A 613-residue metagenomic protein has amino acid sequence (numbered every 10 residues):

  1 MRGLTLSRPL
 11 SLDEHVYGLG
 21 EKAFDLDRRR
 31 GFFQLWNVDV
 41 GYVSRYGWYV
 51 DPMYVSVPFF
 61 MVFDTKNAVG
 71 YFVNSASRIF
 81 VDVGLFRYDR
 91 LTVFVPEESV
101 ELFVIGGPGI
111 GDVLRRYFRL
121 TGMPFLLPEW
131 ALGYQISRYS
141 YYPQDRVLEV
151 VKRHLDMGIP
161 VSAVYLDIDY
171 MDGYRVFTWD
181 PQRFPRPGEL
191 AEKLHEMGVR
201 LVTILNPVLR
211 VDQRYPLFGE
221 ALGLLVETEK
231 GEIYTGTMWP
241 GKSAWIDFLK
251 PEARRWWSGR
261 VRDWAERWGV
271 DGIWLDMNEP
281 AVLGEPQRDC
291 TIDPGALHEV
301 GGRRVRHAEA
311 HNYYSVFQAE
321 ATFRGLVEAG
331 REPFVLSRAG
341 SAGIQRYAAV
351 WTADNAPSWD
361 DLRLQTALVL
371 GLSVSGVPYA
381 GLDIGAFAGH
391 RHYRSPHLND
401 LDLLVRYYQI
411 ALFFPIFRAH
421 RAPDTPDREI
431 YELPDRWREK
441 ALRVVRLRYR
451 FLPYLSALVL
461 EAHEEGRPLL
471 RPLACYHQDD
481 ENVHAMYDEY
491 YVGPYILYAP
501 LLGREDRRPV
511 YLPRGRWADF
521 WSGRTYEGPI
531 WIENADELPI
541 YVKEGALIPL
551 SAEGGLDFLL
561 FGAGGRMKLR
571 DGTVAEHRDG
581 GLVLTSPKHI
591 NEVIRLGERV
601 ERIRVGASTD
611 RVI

Functional and structural regions predicted by a protein language model:
M1-P128, R138-Y139, Q144, V151-D156 (+3 more regions): Catalytic and substrate-binding clefts that recognize carbohydrates or anionic sugar/phosphate headgroups
R8, M61-F63, F72-S75, V83 (+12 more regions): Glycine-rich, histidine-containing beta strand-loop boundary motifs that form or position
V38-G47, P52-V62, F118, V147-V151 (+6 more regions): Short alpha-helical segments and helix-capping/turn motifs at coil-helix boundaries
Y54-P58, K66-A68, A76, E97-S99 (+10 more regions): Extracellular structured ligand-interaction cores
M123-S137, E232-W245: N-terminal small/glycine-rich loop or linker at the start of catalytic domains across soluble metabolic enzymes
P160-A441, Y476-H477: Aromatic- and carboxylate-enriched substrate-binding clefts and catalytic-loop regions of carbohydrate-active enzymes
F323-P333, G340-W351, D361, L372-L382 (+1 more regions): Catalytic core of carbohydrate-active enzymes
V600-V612: A short amphipathic beta-strand at an alpha->beta junction
